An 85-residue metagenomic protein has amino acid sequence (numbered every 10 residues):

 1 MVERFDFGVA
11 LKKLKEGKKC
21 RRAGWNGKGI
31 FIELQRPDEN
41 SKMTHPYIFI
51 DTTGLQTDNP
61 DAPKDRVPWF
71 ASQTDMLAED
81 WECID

Functional and structural regions predicted by a protein language model:
M1-D61: Extended non-catalytic interaction/regulatory regions in multidomain proteins
L55-D85: Short, compact, well-ordered microdomains
